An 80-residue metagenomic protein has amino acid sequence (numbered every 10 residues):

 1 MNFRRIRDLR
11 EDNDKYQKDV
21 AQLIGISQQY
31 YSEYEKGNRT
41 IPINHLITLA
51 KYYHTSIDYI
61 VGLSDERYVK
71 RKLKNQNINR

Functional and structural regions predicted by a protein language model:
R4-L23, T48, L73: Short basic helix-loop element that most often maps to the first helix and adjoining turn of HTH DNA-binding modules
K18, Q29, D58: Key DNA-contact positions within bacterial/archaeal DNA-binding proteins
A21, S32-Y34, L49, R80: Alpha-helical and His/Cys-centered functional microenvironments
G25, N44-Y59: DNA major-groove recognition helix of helix-turn-helix/homeodomain DNA-binding modules
G25-T40: Recognition helix of helix-turn-helix/homeodomain-like DNA-binding domains that insert into the DNA major groove
V61-R80: Short, charged recognition helix plus adjacent turn of helix-turn-helix-like nucleic-acid-binding domains
